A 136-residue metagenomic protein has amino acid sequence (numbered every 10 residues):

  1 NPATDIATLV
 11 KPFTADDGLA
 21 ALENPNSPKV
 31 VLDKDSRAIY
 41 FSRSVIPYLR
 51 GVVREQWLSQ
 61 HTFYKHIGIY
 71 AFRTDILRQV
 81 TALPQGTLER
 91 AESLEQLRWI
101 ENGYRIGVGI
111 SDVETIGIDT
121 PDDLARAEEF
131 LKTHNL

Functional and structural regions predicted by a protein language model:
N1-V80: Conserved core of the sugar-phosphate nucleotidyltransferase
W57-L136: Conserved alpha/beta core of the MobA/IspD/sugar-nucleotide pyrophosphorylase nucleotidyltransferase superfamily
